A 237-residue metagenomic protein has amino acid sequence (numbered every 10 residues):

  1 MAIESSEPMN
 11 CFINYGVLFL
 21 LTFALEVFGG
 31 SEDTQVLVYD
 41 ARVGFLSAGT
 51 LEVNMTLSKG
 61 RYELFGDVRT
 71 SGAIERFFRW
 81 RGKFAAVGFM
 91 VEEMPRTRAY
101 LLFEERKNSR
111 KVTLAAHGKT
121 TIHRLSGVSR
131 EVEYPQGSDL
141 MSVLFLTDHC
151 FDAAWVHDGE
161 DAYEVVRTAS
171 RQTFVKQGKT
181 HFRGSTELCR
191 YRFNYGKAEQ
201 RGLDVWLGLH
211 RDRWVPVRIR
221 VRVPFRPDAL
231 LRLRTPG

Functional and structural regions predicted by a protein language model:
S6-G16: Bacterial N-terminal signal peptides that target proteins for export
A24-E26: N-terminal signal peptide c-region/cleavage motif recognized by signal peptidases
F28-A116, F151-G237: Acidic, serine/threonine-rich low-complexity disordered tracts
K107-D148: Hydrophobic, well-structured mid-protein blocks that either form specific transmembrane helices
